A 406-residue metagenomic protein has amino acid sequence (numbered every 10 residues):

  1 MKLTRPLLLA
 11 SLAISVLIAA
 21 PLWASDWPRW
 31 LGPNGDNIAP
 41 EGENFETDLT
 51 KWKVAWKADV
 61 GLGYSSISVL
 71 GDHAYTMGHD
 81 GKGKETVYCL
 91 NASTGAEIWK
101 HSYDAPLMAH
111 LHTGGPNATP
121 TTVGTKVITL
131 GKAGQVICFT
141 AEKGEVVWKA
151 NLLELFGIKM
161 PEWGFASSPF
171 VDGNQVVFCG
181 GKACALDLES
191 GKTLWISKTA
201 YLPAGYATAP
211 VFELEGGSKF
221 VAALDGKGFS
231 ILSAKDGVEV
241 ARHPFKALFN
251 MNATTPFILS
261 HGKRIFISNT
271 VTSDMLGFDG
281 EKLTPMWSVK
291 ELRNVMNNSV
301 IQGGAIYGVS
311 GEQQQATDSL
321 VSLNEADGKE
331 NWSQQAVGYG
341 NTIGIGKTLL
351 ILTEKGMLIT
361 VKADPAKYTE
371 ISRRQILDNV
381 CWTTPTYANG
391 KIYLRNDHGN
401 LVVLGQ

Functional and structural regions predicted by a protein language model:
L9-A19: Bacterial N-terminal signal peptides
S25-K53: Blade/loop signatures of beta-propeller domains
A55-L70, K100-T121, K149-V171, I196-G216 (+7 more regions): Extracytoplasmic beta-rich repeat domains
G71-D72, G124-T125, G173-N174, G217-K219 (+4 more regions): Short coil/turn segments that connect the beta-strands within blades of beta-propeller domains
A74-T76, T129, F178, A223 (+4 more regions): Residue position within the beta-strands of beta-propeller blades
G83-T86, G228-I231, T272-G277, Q315-V321 (+2 more regions): Structural motif
N91-T94, T140-K143, D187-G191, S233-G237 (+4 more regions): Short loop/turn segments that connect beta-strands within beta-propeller blades
G356, V380-Q406: Blade-level signature of beta-propeller repeat domains, shared across WD40, Kelch, NHL, RCC1 and BNR/Asp-box propellers
